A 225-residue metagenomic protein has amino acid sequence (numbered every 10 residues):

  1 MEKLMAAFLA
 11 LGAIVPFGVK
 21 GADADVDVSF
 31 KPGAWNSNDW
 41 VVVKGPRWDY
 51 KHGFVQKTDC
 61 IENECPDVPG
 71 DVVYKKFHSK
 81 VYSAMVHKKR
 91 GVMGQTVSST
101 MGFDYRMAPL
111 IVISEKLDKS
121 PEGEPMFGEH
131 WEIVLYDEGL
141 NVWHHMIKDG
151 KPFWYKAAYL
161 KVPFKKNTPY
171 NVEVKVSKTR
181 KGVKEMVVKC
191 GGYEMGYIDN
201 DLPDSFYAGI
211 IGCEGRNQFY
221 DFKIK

Functional and structural regions predicted by a protein language model:
M1-L4: Positively charged n-region of N-terminal signal peptides that target proteins for export
A7-P16: Bacterial N-terminal signal peptides
G21-Q95, L135, F164, T179-R180: Low-complexity, Ser/Thr/Pro/Gly-rich disordered linker/stalk regions
D67-P69, V73-H145: Secretory/extracellular carbohydrate-interaction modules and structurally similar beta-sandwich "look-alikes"
R90-V92, D104, P163-N167, P203: Surface-exposed coil/turn segments at beta-strand junctions on protein surfaces, enriched
S99, K166-Y197: Carbohydrate-binding surfaces in secreted/extracellular proteins
D149-N171: Short, aromatic/His-centered strand-loop micro-motif at the edge of beta-sheets
G196-D221: Flexible glycan-contacting loops in extracellular carbohydrate-active proteins
